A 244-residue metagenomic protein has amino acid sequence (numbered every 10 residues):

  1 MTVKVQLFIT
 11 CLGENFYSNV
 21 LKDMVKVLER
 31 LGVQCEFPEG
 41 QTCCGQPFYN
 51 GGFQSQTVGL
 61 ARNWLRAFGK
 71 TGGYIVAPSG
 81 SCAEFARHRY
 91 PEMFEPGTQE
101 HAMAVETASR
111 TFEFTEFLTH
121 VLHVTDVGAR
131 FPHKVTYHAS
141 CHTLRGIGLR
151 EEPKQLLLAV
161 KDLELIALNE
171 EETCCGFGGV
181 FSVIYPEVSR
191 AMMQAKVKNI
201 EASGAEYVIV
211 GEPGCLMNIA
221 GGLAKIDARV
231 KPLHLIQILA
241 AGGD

Functional and structural regions predicted by a protein language model:
M1-D244: Iron-sulfur cluster-binding electron-transfer modules in prokaryotic oxidoreductases
